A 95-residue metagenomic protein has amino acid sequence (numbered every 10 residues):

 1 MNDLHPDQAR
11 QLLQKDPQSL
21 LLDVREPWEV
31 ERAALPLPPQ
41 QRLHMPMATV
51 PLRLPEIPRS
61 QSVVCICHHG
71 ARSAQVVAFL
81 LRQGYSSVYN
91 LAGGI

Functional and structural regions predicted by a protein language model:
M1-L37: Flexible, polar/low-complexity N-terminal or interdomain linker segments that lie immediately upstream of folded
Q8-A9, T49-R53: Short acidic active-site motifs
P17, P38-Q41, S86-S87: A short helix-to-beta-strand connector/capping loop
L20, L43-M45, Y89: Structural signal for short hydrophobic segments within the conserved structured cores of catalytic domains across
R25, P46-A48, A92: Residues at the C-termini of beta-strands that transition into short coil/loop
L35-T49: A short alpha/beta connector and helix-capping loop motif
P51-I95: Catalytic cysteine-centered active loop of the rhodanese-like fold, especially the PTP/DSP P-loop
